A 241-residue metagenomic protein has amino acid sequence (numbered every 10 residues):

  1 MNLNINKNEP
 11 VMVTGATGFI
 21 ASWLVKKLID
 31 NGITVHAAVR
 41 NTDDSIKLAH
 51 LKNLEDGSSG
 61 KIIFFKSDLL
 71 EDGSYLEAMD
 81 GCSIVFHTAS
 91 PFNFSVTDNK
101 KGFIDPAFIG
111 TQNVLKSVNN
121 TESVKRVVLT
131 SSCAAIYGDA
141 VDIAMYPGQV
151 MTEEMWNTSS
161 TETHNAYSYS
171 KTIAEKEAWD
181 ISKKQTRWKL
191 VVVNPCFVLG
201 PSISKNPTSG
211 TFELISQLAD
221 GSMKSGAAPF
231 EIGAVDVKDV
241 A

Functional and structural regions predicted by a protein language model:
L3-V35: N-terminal Rossmann NAD(P)H-binding glycine-rich loop of SDR-like oxidoreductase domains
I33-D44: Conserved glycine-rich Rossmann-like NAD(P)H-binding loop of the short-chain dehydrogenase/reductase
T42-I109: NAD(P)H-binding glycine-rich loop region in Rossmannoid oxidoreductase-like domains and their noncatalytic homologs
H87, P91, V96-Y167, V191: Conserved Rossmann-fold NAD(P)-dependent oxidoreductase catalytic core, especially the SDR/UDP-sugar
V96-T97, N157-T163, S204-K205, G210-V235: A conserved pocket-lining segment of Rossmann-fold NAD(P)-dependent short-chain dehydrogenase/reductase
S131, A174-S202: Conserved beta-loop-beta element that borders a ligand/cofactor-binding pocket
Y167-E175: Active-site YXXXK catalytic motif of short-chain dehydrogenase/reductase
V192, E231-A241: Conserved loop-to-helix N-cap of the C-terminal "lid" that shapes the substrate pocket in Rossmann-like
